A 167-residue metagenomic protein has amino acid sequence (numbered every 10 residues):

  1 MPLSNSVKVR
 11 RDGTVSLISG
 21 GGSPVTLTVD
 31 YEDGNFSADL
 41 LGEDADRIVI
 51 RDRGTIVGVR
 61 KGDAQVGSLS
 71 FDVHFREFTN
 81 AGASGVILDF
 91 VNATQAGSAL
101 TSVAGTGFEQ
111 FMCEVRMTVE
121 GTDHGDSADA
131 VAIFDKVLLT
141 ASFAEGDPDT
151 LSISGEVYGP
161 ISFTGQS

Functional and structural regions predicted by a protein language model:
M1-S167: Signature of extracytoplasmic/envelope-associated structural regions
